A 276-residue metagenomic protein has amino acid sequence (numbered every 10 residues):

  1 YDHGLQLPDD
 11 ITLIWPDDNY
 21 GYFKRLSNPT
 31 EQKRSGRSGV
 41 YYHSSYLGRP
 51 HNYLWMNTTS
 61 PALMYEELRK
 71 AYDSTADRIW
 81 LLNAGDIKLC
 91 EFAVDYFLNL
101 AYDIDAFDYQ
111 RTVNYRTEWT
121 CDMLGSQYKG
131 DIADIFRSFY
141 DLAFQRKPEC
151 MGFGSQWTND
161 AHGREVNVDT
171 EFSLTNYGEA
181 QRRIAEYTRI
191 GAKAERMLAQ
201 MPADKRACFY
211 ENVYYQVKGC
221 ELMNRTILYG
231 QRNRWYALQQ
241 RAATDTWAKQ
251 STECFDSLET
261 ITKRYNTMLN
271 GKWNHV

Functional and structural regions predicted by a protein language model:
Y1-S35, L142, A180-A207, M223: Gly/Pro-rich turn-and-neighbor structural signature
I11-W15, G36-Y42, R78-L82: Hydrophobic faces of well-ordered beta-strands that scaffold small-molecule active sites in alpha/beta enzyme cores
L13, A71, N83, W119 (+2 more regions): Conserved, mostly hydrophobic/aromatic
Y22-K24, G48-H51, L89-C90: Short helix/loop capping segments that flank catalytic or ligand/cofactor-binding pockets
R34-T59: Active-site clefts of carbohydrate-active enzymes
W55-L82, Y96-I104, T246-R264: Catalytic-core region of carbohydrate-active enzymes that cleave or remodel glycosidic bonds
L100-A180: Charged, amphipathic alpha-helical linkers/stalks
S173-V276: Histidine-centered catalytic/metal-binding microenvironments
